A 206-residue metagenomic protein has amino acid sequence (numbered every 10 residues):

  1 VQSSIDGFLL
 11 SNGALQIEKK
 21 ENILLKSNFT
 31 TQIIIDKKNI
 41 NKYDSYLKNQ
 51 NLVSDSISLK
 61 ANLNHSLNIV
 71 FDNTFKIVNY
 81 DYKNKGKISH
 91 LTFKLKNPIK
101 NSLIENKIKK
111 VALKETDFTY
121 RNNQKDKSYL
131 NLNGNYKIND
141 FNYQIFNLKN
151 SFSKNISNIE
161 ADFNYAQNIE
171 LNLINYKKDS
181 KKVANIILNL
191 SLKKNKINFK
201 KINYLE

Functional and structural regions predicted by a protein language model:
V1-E206: Membrane-proximal interfacial segments on either side of biological membranes
